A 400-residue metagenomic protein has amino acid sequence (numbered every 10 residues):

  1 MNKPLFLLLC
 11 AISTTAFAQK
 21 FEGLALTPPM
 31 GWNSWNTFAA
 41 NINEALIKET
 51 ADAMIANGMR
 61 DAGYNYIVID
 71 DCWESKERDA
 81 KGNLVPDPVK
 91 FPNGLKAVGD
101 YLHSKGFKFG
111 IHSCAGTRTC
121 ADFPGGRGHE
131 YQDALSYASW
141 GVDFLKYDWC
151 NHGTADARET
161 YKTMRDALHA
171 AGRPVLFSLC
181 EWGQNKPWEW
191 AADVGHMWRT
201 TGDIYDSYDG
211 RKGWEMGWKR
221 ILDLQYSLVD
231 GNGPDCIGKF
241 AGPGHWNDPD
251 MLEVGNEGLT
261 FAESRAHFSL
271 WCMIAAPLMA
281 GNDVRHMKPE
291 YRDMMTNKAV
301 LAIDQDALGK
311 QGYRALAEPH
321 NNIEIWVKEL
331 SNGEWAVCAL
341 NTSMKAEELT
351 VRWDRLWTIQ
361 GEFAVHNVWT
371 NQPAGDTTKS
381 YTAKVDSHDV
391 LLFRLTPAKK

Functional and structural regions predicted by a protein language model:
P4-S13: Sec-dependent N-terminal signal peptides
A16-K20: Boundary at the C-terminal end of the N-terminal hydrophobic targeting segment
P28-S34, G63-D70, K108-S113, D143-D148 (+7 more regions): Structural recognition of the beta-strand scaffold that forms the well-ordered cores of secreted hydrolase catalytic
T50, M54-T154: Aromatic-lined carbohydrate-binding/catalytic grooves of carbohydrate-active enzymes
Q132, L176-N282: Glycan-recognition surfaces
A266-L316: Catalytic cores of secreted or luminal carbohydrate-active enzymes
W271-I274, M279-G281, P319-I359: Carbohydrate-binding surface patches
D376-K400: C-terminal beta-strand-rich structural cap/linker in extracellular carbohydrate-active enzymes
